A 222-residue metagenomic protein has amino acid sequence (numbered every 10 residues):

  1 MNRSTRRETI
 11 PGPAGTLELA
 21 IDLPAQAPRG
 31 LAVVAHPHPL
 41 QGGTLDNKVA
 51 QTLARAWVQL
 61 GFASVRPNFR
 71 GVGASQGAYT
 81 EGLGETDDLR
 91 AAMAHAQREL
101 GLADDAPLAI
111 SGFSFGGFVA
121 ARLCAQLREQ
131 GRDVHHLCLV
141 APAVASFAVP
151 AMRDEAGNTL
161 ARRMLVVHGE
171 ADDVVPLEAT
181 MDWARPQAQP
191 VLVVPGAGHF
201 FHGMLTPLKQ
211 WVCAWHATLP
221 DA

Functional and structural regions predicted by a protein language model:
M1-T9: A domain-start/cap signature at the N-terminus of enzymes
I10-G12, T16-A103: Serine-hydrolase catalytic machinery in alpha/beta-hydrolase-like enzymes
R70, L192-G198: Short glycine-rich catalytic loops that host catalytic nucleophiles or stabilize transition states across multiple
L89-R162: Primarily recognizes the serine-hydrolase "nucleophile elbow" in alpha/beta-hydrolase and SGNH/GDSL folds
A145-S146, E170-V175, H199-F200: Acidic catalytic loop of the alpha/beta-hydrolase fold
A151-M152, P176-A184: Short alpha-helix in the alpha/beta-hydrolase fold that links the catalytic acid
T159-A161, L165-H168, D172: Short beta-strand/loop motif that positions the catalytic acidic residue of the alpha/beta-hydrolase fold
A197-K209: Catalytic histidine-centered segment of alpha/beta-hydrolase-like enzymes
